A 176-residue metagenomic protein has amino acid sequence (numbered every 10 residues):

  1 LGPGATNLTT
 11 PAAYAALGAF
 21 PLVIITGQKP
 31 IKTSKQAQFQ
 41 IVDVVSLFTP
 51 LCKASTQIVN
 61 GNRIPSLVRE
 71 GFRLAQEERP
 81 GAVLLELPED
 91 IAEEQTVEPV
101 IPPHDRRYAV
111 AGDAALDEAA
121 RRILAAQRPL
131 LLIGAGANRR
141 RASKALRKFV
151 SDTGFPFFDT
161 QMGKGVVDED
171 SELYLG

Functional and structural regions predicted by a protein language model:
L1-G176: N-terminal alpha/beta PP-like core and its mobile active-site loop of ThDP/TPP-dependent enzymes
